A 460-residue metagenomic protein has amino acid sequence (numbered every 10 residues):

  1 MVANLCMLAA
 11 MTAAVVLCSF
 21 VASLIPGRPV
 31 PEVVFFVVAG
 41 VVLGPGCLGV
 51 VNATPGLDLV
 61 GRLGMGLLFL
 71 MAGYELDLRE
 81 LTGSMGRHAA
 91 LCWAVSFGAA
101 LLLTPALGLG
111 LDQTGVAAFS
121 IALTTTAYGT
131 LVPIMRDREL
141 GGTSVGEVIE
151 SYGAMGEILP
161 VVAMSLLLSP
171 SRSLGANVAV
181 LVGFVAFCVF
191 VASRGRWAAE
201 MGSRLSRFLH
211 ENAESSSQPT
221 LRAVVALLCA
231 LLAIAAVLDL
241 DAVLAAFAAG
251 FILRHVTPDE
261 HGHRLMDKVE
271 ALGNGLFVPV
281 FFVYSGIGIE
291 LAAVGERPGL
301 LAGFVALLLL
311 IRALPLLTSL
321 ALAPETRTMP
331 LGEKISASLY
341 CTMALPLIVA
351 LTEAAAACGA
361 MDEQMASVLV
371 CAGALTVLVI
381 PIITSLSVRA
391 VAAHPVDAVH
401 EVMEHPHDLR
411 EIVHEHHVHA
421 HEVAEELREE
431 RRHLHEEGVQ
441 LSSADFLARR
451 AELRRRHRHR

Functional and structural regions predicted by a protein language model:
M1-A13, A53-L70, D112-Y128, V178-F190 (+3 more regions): Structural signature of hydrophobic alpha-helical transmembrane segments
M1-C6, P45-G56, L102-V116, M164-A179 (+3 more regions): Helix-coil boundary and interhelical linker segments in multi-pass alpha-helical membrane proteins
M7-T12, D58-L59, L63-G64, I149-G153 (+5 more regions): Structural signal for the N-terminal portions of transmembrane helices and their immediately preceding loop/interface
A14-R28, F69-G83, G129-G142, A192-F208 (+3 more regions): C-terminal ends of transmembrane helices
L24-R28, V42-R87, R207-F304: Membrane-interface junctions of multi-pass transporters
V34-G46, A90-L103, E150-S165, L209-L231 (+3 more regions): Small-residue-rich segments of transmembrane alpha-helices in multi-pass membrane proteins, especially helix faces
T82-G141, V283-G288, E296-V391: Transmembrane alpha-helices that form the ion-translocation and gating core of multi-pass ion transport proteins
H400-R460: Long, low-complexity, intrinsically disordered cytosolic termini of multi-pass membrane proteins
